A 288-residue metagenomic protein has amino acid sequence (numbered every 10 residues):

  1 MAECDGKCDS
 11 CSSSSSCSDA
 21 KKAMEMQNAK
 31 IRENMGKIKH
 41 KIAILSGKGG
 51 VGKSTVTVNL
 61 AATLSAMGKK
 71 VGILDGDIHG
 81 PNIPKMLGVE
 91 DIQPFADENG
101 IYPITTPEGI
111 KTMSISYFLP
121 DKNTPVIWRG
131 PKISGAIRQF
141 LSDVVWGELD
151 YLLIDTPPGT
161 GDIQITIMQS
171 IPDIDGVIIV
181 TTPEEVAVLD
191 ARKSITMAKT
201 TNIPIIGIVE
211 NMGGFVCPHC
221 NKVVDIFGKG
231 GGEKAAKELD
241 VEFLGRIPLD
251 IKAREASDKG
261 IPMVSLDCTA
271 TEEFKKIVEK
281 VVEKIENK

Functional and structural regions predicted by a protein language model:
M1-K48: Extreme N-terminal, non-catalytic leader segments that precede Walker-type/kinase nucleotide-binding cores
K41-I78, I195: Walker A/P-loop phosphate-binding motif and the immediately C-terminal alpha-helix
K53-N59, G80-P84, T156-Q164, A187-D190: Short glycine/serine/threonine-rich phosphate/pyrophosphate-binding segments that cradle anionic phosphate groups
V71, G76-L119, S134: Phosphate-binding loop that captures ATP/GTP phosphates
M113, I137, T156, Q169 (+2 more regions): Glycine-rich phosphate-binding loops of nucleotide-dependent enzymes
S116-P131, F140-Q164: Switch II (G3) loop of P-loop NTPases
D150-Y151, P157-E255: Conserved catalytic-core segment of NTP-binding enzymes
S257-A270: C-terminal boundary of histidine-terminating zinc-finger modules
